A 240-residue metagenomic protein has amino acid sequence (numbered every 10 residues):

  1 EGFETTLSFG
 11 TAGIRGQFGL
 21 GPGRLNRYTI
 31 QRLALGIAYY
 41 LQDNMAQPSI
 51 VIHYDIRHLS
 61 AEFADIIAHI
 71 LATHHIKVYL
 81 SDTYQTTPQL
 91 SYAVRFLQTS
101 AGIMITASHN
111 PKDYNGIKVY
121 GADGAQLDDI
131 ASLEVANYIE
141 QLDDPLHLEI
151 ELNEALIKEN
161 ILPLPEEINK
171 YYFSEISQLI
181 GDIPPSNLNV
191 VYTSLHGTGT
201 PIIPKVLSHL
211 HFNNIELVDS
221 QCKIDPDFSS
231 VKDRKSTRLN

Functional and structural regions predicted by a protein language model:
E1-H69, T73-H74, E154-V190, T198: An N-terminal, well-structured beta->alpha segment
G2-F3, L7, N115-S236: Gly/Ser/Thr-enriched, mixed-charge loops and adjacent short helices that form phosphate/oxyanion-binding elements
L7-I14, F18, I30, Y84-Q85 (+5 more regions): Long, contiguous hydrophobic alpha-helical segments, chiefly transmembrane helices and signal peptides
F9-T11, S108, Y192, L239: Single, functionally critical "micro-switch" positions that shape active/binding sites and transmembrane helices
I14-G16, G21, R57, Q85 (+5 more regions): Short, glycine-/Ser/Thr-/acidic-enriched flexible segments
G23-L25, Q47-I50, L90-R95, D129 (+1 more regions): Short, mixed-charge, low-aromatic patches
L41-M45, Q98, D143: Secondary-structure transition/hinge residues
V51-Y114, V206-R238: N-terminal small/polar loop signature for handling phosphorylated ligands or for N-terminal nucleophile
